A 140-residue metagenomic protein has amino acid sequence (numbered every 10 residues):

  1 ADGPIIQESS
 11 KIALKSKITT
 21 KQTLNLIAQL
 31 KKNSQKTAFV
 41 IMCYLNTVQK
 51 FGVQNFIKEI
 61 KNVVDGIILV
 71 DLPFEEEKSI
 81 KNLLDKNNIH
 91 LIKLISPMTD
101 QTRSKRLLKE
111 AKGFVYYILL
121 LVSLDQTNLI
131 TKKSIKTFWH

Functional and structural regions predicted by a protein language model:
D2-I5, I18-A28, V48-N55, L69-K86 (+2 more regions): Active-site-adjacent beta->alpha loops and helix N-cap segments on the catalytic face of soluble alpha/beta enzymes
G3-Q7, Q35-V40, F114-L119: Short, basic/glycine-rich phosphate-binding loops at helix/coil junctions that contact nucleotide phosphates
E8-I18: Short, structured active-site "lid" loops
N25-F39, V63: A structural motif corresponding to the C-terminal end of an alpha-helix and its immediate exit/capping segment
F39-C43, I67-L69, L91-I95, V115-Y117: Hydrophobic faces of well-ordered beta-strands that scaffold small-molecule active sites in alpha/beta enzyme cores
I60, L107: Conserved, mostly hydrophobic/aromatic
V64-D65, K112: A structural motif
N88, A111-K112: Residue-level detector of structured alpha->beta connecting loops
